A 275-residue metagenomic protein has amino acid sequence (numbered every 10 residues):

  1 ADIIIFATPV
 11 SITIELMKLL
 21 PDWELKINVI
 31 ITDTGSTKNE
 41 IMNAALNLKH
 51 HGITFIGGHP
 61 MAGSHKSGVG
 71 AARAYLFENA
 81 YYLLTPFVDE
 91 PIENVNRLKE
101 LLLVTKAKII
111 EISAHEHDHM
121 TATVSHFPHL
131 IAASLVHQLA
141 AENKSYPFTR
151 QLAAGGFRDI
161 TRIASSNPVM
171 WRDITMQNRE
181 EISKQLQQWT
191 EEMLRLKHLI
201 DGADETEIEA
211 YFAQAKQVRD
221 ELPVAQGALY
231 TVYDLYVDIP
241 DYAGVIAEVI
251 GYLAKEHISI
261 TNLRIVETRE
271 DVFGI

Functional and structural regions predicted by a protein language model:
I4-I5, T32: N-terminal Rossmann-like NAD(P) cofactor-binding module of classical short-chain dehydrogenase/reductase
A7-L19: Beta-loop-alpha module in the N-terminal Rossmann-like domain of NAD(P)-dependent dehydrogenases, especially those
A7-P9, G35, P86: Glycine-rich, N-terminal phosphate-binding loop of Rossmann-like dinucleotide-binding domains
K18-V69: Rossmann-like NAD(P)(H) cofactor-binding subdomain of soluble oxidoreductases
T54-P91: Active-site capping/gating segments
L76-I163: Internal alpha-helical scaffold of NAD(P)-dependent oxidoreductase catalytic cores
S145-A215: Interdomain hinge/lid region at the active-site interface of Rossmann-like NAD(P)-dependent oxidoreductases
V218-I275: A conserved regulatory-domain signal marking ACT and ACT-like small-molecule sensing domains and adjacent regulatory
